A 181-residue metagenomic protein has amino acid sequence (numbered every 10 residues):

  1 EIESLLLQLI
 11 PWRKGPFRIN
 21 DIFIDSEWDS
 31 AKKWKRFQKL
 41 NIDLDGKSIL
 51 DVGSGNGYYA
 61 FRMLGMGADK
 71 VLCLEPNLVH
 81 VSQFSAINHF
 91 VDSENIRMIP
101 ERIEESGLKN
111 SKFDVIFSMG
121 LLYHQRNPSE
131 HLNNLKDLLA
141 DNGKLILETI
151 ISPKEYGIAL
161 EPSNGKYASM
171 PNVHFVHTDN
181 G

Functional and structural regions predicted by a protein language model:
E1-S30, H89, L160-N164: N-terminal accessory regions of S-adenosyl-L-methionine
K47-G55: Conserved class I S-adenosyl-L-methionine
N56-G67: Conserved SAM-binding loop of SAM-dependent methyltransferases across substrates and taxa, primarily the Class I
D69-E105: Class I SAM-dependent methyltransferase SAM/SAH-binding core
G107-I116: A short acidic, Gly/Pro-enriched loop at the edge of an enzyme's catalytic core that lines a small-molecule cofactor
S129-K144: A short glycine-rich, Lys/Arg-flanked "PGG" loop and its adjoining helix->strand segment in the class I
I150-V173: Short, glycine-/aromatic-enriched active-site segment of Class I SAM-dependent methyltransferases
H174-G181: Short alpha-helix
